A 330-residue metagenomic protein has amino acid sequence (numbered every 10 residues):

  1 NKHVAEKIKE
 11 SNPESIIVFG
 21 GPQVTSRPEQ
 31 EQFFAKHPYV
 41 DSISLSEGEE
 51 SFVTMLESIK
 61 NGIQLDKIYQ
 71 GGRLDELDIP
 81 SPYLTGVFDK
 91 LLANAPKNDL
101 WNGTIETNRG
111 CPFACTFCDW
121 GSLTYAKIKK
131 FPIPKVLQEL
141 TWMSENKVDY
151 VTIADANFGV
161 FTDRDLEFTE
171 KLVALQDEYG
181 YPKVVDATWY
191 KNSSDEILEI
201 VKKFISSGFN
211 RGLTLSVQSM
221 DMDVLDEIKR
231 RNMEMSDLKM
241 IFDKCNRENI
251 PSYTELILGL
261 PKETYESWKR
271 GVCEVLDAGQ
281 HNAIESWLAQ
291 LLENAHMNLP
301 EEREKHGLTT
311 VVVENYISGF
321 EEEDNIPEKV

Functional and structural regions predicted by a protein language model:
N1-L137, W142-E145: Acidic, low-complexity intrinsically disordered segments
E10-I16, V40, Y181-K183, F209 (+2 more regions): A short helix->loop->beta-strand "cap" motif at the edges of active sites that frequently abuts
I17, I43, C118, V151-T152 (+2 more regions): Hydrophobic residues within beta-strands of alpha/beta enzymes
V24-Q30, G159-D163, Q218, M222-K229 (+2 more regions): Flexible glycine/acidic-rich beta-alpha junction loops that bind and position SAM and/or redox cofactors in anaerobic
Q30-Q32, L56-E57, I79, R164-L166 (+2 more regions): Short aromatic-enriched loop/helix-cap "lid" or pocket-rim segments at secondary-structure transitions that line
E31-S51, K202-L215, V275-I284: Structural recognition of alpha->loop->beta junctions
F34, E167-L172, V201-F204, K229-E234 (+2 more regions): Short secondary-structure boundary/capping segments
I133-Y253, L258-L260: Conserved SAM/AdoMet-binding glycine-rich loop
